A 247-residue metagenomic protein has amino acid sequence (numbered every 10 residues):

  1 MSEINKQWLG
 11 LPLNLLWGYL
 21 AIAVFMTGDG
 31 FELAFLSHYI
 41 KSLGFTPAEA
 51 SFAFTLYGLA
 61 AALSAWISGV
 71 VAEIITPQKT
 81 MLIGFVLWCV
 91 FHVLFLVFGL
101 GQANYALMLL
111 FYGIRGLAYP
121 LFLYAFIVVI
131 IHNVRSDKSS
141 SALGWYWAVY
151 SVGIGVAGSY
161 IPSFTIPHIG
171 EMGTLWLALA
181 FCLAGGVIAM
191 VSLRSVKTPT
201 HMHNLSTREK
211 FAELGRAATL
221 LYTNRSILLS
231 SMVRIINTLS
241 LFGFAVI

Functional and structural regions predicted by a protein language model:
M1-P12, V196-S231: Juxtamembrane intracellular "pre-TM" segments in multi-pass secondary transporters
W8-G58, L228-L229, V233, L241-I247: Helix-loop boundary and gating motifs at the non-cytosolic
G58-W66, G155-V156: Residue-level signature of mid-helix packing/kink "hotspots" within the transmembrane helices of 12-pass Major
S64-T76, I166: Helix-to-loop junctions at the C-terminal end of transmembrane segments in multipass secondary transporters
V86-Q102: C-terminal ends and interior cores of transmembrane alpha-helices in multi-pass membrane transporters/permeases
F111-V149: Cytoplasmic helix-loop-helix junction between adjacent transmembrane helices in 12-TM secondary transporters
G173-M190: Symmetry-related core transmembrane helices of the 12-TM Major Facilitator Superfamily/SLC fold
